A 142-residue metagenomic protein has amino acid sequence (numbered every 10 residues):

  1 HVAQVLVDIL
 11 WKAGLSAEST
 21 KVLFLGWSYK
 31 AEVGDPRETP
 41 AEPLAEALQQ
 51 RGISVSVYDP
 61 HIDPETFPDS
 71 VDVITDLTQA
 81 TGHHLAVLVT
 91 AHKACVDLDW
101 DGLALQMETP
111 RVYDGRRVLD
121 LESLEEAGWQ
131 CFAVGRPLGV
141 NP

Functional and structural regions predicted by a protein language model:
H1-P142: Structural/interface elements that position substrates and couple domains in central-metabolism enzymes
